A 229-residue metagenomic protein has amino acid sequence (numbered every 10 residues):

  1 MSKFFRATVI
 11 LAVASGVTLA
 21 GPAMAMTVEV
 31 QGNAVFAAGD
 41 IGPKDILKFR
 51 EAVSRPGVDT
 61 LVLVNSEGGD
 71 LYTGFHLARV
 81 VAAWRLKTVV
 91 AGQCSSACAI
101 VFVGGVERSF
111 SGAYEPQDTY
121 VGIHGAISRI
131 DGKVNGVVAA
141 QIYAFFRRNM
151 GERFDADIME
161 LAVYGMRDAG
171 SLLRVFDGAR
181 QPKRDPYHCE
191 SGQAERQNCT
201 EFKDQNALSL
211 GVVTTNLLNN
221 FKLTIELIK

Functional and structural regions predicted by a protein language model:
M1-V9: Bacterial N-terminal signal peptides that target proteins for export
T8-T18: Bacterial N-terminal signal peptides
L19-A25: Sec/Tat signal peptide C-region and signal peptidase I cleavage site
A25-K48: STAS-typified acidic loop motif
I46-R50, G74-A78, A82, A99 (+4 more regions): Extracytoplasmic/secreted envelope proteins and their assembly/folding machinery, especially bacterial periplasmic
V58-T73, K87-C94: Short, glycine-/small-residue-enriched flexible loop/hinge segments at domain edges that mediate gating
A82-S128: Glycine-rich beta-to-alpha active-site loop
R129-K229: Charged, glycine-interspersed solvent-exposed loop segments at helix/strand-loop junctions that cap or gate access
